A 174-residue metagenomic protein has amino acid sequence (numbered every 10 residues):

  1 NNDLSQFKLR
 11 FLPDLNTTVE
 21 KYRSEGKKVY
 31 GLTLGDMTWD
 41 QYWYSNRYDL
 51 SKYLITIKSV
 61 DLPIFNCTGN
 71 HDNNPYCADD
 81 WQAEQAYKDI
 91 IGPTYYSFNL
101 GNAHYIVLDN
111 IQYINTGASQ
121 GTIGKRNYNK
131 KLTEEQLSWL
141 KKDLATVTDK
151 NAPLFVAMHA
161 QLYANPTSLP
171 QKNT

Functional and structural regions predicted by a protein language model:
N1, G35-M37, N70-H71, N110-I111 (+1 more regions): Active-site metal-binding loops of divalent metal-dependent hydrolases
N1-Y44: N-terminal active-site segment of His-dependent metallophosphoesterases
N2-Q6, I114-G117, N165: Short, solvent-exposed loop/turn elements at domain surfaces
K8-L15, N46-K52, L137-S138, N173-T174: Well-ordered, non-membrane alpha-helical segments in soluble/globular domains
K27-V29, L62, K150-P153: Short coil/turn segments at beta-strand junctions that form active-site/ligand-binding loops
Y30, A103-Y105, P153-F155: Structural motif
Y42-D149: Extended active-site neighborhood of metal-dependent phosphoesterases/phosphodiesterases
T68, K150-T174: Long, structured stretches of catalytic cores involved in phosphate-ester chemistry, encompassing
